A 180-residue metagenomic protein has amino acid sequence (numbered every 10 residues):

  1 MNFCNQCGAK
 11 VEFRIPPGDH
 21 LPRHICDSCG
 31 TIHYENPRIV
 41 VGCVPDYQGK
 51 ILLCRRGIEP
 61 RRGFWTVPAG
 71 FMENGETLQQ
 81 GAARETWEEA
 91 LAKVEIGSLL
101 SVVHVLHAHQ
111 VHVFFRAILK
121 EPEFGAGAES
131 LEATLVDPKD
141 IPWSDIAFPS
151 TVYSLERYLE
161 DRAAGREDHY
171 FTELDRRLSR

Functional and structural regions predicted by a protein language model:
F3, R23, V44, L53 (+2 more regions): Conserved hydrophobic/aromatic beta-strand scaffold that supports enzyme active sites
C4-C7, C26-C29: Short cysteine-rich clusters marking metal-coordination/redox-active sites
V11-F13, Y34: Short functional micro-motifs and their immediate structural scaffolds
I15-R23: Short linker/helix segments within small regulatory modules
P22-S28, G97-S98: Short Pro/Gly-enriched beta-strand edge/turn motifs at strand-loop
S28-L52, F71: Conserved N-terminal beta-strand and adjoining loop/helix that marks the start of the Nudix/MutT-like hydrolase domain
D46-E88: Conserved Nudix-box catalytic region and its N-terminal flanking loop in Nudix hydrolases and closely related
M72-R157, D161, R166-D168, L178-R180: Unchanged
